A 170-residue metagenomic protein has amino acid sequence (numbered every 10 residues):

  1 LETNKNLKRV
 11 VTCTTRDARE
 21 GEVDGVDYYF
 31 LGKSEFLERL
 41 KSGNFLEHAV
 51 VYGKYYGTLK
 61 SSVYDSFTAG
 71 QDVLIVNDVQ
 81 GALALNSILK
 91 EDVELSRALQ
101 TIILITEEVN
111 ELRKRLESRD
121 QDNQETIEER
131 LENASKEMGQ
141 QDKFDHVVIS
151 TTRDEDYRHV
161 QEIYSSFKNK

Functional and structural regions predicted by a protein language model:
N4-A18: Short beta-strand-centered segment that lines the nucleotide-binding/catalytic pocket of NTP-utilizing
L7, L95-Q100, D142-F144: Short glycine-/polar-rich loops that comprise or flank the Walker A/P-loop and associated switch/sensor motifs
T14-A18, V79-G81, T106-E111, R153-E155: Conserved nucleotide-binding/hydrolysis micro-motifs of P-loop NTPases
R16-V73, N77-G81: ATP-dependent small-molecule kinase phosphotransfer cores that center on conserved nucleotide phosphate-binding segments
L46-V51, R119-E125: Flexible beta-alpha connector loops of hexameric P-loop NTPases
D72-V79, V93-S118, I149: Conserved phosphate-donor/acceptor-positioning beta-strand/loop module used by diverse small-molecule
A82-D92: Conserved C-terminal guanine-recognition region of P-loop GTPase G domains, centered on the G4
K114-D122, K136-K170: NTP-dependent small-molecule kinase module
